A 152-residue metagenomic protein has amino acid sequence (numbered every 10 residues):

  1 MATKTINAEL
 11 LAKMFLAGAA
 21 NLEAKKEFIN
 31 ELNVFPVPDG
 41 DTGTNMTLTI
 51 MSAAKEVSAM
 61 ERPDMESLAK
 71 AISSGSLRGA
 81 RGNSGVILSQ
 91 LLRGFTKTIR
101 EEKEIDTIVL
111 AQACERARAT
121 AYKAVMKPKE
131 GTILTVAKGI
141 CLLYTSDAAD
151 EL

Functional and structural regions predicted by a protein language model:
A2-A8, L32-V37, I72-S76, T96-K103 (+2 more regions): Short beta-alpha connecting loops at secondary-structure transitions that line or flank enzyme active sites
A2-F28, L32-N33: N-terminal amphipathic/basic leader segments beginning at the initiator methionine
A8, E23-K25, K55-G75, T98-R118: Transmembrane helical cores of multi-pass ion-transport proteins
N21-V37, T42-V57, A69: N-terminal cofactor/phosphate-binding cores enriched in small/glycine residues, especially glycine-rich loops such as
K25-V37, M65, A124-I133, S146: Flexible, glycine/charged-enriched surface loops at secondary-structure junctions
P36-M46, G75-L92: Conserved phosphate/anionic-ligand binding catalytic regions in large, soluble enzymes, centered on
N83-V86, E104-L143: A structural-propensity feature for long, helix-poor, extended segments
Y144-L152: Single conserved hydrophobic/aromatic residue that forms the stacking wall/gate of nucleotide- or nucleobase-binding
